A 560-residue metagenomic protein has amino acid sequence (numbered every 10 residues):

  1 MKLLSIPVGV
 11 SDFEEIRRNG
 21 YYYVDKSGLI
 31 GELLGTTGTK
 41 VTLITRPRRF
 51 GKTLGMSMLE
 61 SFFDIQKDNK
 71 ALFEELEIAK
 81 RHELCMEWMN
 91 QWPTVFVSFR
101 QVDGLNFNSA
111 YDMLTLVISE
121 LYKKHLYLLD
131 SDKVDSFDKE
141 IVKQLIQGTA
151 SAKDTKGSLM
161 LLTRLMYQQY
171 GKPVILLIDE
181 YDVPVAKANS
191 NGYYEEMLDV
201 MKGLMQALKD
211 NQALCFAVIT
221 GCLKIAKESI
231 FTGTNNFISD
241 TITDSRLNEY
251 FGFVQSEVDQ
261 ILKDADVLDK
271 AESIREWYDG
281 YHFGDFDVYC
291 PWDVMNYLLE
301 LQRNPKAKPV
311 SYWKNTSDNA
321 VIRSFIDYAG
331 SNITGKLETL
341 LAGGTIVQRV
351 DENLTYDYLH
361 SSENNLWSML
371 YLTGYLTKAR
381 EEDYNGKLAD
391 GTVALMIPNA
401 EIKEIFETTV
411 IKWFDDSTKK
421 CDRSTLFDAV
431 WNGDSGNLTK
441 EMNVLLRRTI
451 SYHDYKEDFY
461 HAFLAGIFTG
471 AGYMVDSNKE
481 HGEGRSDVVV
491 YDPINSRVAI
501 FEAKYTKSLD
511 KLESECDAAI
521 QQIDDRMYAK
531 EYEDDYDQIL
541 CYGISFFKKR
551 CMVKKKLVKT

Functional and structural regions predicted by a protein language model:
M1-K456, A471-Y473: Phosphate-binding site recognition
S435-T560: Structural signature of nuclease core domains in nucleic-acid processing machines
